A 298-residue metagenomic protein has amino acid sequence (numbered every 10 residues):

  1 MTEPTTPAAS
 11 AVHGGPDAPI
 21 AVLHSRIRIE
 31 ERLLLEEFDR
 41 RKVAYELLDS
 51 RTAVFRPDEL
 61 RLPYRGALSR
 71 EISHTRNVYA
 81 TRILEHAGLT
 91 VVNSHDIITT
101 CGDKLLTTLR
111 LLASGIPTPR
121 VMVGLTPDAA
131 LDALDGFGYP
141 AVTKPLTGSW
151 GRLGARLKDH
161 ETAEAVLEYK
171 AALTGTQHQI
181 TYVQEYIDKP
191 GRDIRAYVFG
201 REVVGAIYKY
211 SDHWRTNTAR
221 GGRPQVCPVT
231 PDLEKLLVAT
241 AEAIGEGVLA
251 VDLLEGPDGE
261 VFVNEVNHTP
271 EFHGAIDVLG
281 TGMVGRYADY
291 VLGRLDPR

Functional and structural regions predicted by a protein language model:
M1-I97, D296: ATP-binding N-terminal substructure of ATP-dependent carboxylate-amine bond-forming enzymes
T2-P4, G14-D17, H24, L60 (+4 more regions): Active-site nucleotide/adenylate-binding loops and adjacent lid/helix of ATP-dependent enzymes
E31-L35, A80-R82, T108, L131 (+3 more regions): Short amphipathic alpha-helical segments and helix-helix/interface helices
P119, R152, R192-I194, R201 (+2 more regions): Change "...and in nucleic-acid phosphodiester-cleaving endonucleases..." to "...and in nucleic-acid processing enzymes
A141, Y182, V204-G205, L249 (+1 more regions): Protein kinase-like catalytic core scaffold
R156-I244: Phosphate-binding site of ATP-dependent enzymes
R215-V263, G285-R298: A long amphipathic alpha-helix within ATP-dependent nucleotide-binding catalytic cores
N267-G280: Glycine-rich phosphate/pyrophosphate-binding beta-alpha loops
